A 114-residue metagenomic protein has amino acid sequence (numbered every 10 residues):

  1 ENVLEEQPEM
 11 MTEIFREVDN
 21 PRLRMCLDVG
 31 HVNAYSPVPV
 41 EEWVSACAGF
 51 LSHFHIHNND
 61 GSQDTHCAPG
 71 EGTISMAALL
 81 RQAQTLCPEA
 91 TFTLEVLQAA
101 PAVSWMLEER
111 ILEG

Functional and structural regions predicted by a protein language model:
E5: Conserved glycine-rich "GG(E/T)P / GGGxP" loop and the immediately following alpha-helix in the radical SAM core
P8-L27, N33-G114: Histidine-acidic metal/acid-base catalytic patches
